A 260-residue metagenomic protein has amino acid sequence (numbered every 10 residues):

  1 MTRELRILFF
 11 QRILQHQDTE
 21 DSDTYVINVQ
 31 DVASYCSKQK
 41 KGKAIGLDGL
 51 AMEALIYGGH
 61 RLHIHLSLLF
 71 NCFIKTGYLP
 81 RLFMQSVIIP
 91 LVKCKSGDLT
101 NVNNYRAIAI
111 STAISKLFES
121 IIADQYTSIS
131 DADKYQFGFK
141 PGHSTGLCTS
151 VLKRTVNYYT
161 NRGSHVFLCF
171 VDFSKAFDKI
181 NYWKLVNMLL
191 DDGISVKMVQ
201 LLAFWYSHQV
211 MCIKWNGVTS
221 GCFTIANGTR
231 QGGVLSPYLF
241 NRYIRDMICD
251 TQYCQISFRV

Functional and structural regions predicted by a protein language model:
M1-N103, A109, A113-L117, Y135: Surface-exposed loop/turn segments and immediately adjacent short secondary-structure elements within folded domains
T2-A33, Y78, V87, Q125-D178 (+3 more regions): Active-site-proximal segment of RNA-dependent polymerases
V32, G46, L66, I88 (+12 more regions): Mobile genetic element proteins and their domesticated derivatives, centered on retroelements and DNA transposons
G42-L50, T100-I110, L147-N187: Conserved catalytic palm subdomain of right-hand nucleotidyl-transferase polymerases, strongest for RNA-directed enzymes
L47-G49, G59-L62, K75-G77, G163-F167 (+4 more regions): Conserved catalytic and ligand/cofactor-coordination microenvironments
N71, S120-D124, A176-Q200, F204: Catalytic-core region of right-hand nucleic acid polymerases
Q85-N101, Y126-T127, M211-F223: Active-site-adjacent bridging/hinge elements
T100-K134, S174-F177, A226-Q255: Conserved pre-motif C helix in the palm subdomain of viral-like polymerases
